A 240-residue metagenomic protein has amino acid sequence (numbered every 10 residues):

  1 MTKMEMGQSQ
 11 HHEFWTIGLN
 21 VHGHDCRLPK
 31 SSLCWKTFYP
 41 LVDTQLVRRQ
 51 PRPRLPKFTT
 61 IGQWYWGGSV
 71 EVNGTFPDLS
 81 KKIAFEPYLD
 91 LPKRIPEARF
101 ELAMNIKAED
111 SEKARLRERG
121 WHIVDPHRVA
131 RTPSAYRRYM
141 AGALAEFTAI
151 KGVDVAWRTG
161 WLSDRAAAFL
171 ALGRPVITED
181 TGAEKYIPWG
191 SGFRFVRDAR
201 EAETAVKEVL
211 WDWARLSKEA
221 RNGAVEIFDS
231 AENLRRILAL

Functional and structural regions predicted by a protein language model:
M1-F38: Active-site-proximal region of nucleotide-activated glycan assembly enzymes, centered on histidine/acidic-rich loops
E5-M6, R49-Q50, K185: Short secondary-structure boundary/capping segments
M6, P92-K93, L210: N-terminal cationic-hydrophobic initiation segments that often serve targeting/anchoring roles
Q8-S9, K30, I95-E97, E118 (+2 more regions): Short, well-ordered coil/turn elements that cap or connect secondary structure elements
E13-I17, T59-I61, R99-N105, F147-T148 (+1 more regions): A structural signal for short, well-ordered beta-strand segments and their strand-loop junctions that often border
G18-H22, N105-S111, E179-A183: Short, polar loop motifs at secondary-structure junctions
R27-G142, V153: Conserved catalytic-core segment of nucleotide-activated headgroup transferases in glycan assembly
L79-K82, E86, E112-L240: Catalytic binding pocket for nucleotide-activated donors in carbohydrate/polymer assembly enzymes
